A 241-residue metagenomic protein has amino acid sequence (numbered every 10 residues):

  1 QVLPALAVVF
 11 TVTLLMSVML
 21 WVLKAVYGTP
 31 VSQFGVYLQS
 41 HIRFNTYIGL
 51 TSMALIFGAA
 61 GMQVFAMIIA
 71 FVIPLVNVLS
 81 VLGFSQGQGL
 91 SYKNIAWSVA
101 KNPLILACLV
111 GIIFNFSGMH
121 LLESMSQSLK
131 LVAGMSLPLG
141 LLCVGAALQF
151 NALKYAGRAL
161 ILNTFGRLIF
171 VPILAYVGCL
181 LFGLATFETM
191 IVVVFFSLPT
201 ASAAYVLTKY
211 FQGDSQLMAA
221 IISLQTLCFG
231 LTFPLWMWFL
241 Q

Functional and structural regions predicted by a protein language model:
Q1-Q241: Alpha-helical transmembrane segments of multi-pass small-molecule/ion transporters
